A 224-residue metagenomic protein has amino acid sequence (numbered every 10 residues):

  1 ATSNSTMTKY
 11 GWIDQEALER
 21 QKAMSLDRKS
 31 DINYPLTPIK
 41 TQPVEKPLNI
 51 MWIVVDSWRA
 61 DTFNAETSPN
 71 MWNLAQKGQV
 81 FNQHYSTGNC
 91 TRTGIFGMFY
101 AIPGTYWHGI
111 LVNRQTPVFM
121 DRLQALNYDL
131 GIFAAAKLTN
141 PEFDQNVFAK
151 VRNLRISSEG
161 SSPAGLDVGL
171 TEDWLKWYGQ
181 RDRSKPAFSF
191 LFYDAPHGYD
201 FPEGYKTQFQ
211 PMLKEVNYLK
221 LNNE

Functional and structural regions predicted by a protein language model:
A1-Y218: Active-site-proximal alpha/beta segments of enzymes that process anionic O-linked groups
L219-E224: Short, intrinsically disordered, charge-balanced linker/junction segments flanking boundaries in proteins
